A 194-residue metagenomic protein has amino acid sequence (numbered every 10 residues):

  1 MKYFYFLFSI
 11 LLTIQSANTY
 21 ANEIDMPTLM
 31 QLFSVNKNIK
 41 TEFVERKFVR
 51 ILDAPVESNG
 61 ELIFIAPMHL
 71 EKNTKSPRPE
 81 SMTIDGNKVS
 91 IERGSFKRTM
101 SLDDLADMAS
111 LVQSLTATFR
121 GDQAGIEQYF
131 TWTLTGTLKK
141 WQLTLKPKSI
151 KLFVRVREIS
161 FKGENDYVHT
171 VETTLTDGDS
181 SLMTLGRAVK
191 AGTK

Functional and structural regions predicted by a protein language model:
Y5-Q15: Bacterial N-terminal signal peptides
A17-V44, F48-P55: N-terminal leader/targeting segments and the immediate start of mature chains
N36-N38, E57-N59, P67, P77 (+3 more regions): Extracytoplasmic
T41-F43, E57-N59, I84, V156 (+1 more regions): Extended beta-sheet lipid-handling architectures
F43, L70-T74, V89-I91, L143-L145 (+1 more regions): Short hydrophobic/aromatic-rich beta-strand segments that constitute the beta-sheet cores of beta-sandwich/beta-barrel
E61-Q113, S181, R187: An acidic-aromatic
S95-Q142: Flexible, surface-exposed loop/linker segments and immediately adjacent secondary-structure boundaries
Q123-Y129, G136-K194: Gly/Pro-enriched, hydrophobic low-complexity segments that function as extracytoplasmic propeptides/linkers
